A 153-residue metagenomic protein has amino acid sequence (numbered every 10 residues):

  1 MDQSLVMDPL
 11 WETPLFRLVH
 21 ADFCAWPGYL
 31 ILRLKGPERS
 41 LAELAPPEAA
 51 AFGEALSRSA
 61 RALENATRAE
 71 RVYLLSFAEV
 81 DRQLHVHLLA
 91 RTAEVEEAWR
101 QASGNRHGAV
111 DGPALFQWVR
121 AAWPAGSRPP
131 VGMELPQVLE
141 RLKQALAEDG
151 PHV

Functional and structural regions predicted by a protein language model:
M1-V153: HIT superfamily nucleotide-processing domains
